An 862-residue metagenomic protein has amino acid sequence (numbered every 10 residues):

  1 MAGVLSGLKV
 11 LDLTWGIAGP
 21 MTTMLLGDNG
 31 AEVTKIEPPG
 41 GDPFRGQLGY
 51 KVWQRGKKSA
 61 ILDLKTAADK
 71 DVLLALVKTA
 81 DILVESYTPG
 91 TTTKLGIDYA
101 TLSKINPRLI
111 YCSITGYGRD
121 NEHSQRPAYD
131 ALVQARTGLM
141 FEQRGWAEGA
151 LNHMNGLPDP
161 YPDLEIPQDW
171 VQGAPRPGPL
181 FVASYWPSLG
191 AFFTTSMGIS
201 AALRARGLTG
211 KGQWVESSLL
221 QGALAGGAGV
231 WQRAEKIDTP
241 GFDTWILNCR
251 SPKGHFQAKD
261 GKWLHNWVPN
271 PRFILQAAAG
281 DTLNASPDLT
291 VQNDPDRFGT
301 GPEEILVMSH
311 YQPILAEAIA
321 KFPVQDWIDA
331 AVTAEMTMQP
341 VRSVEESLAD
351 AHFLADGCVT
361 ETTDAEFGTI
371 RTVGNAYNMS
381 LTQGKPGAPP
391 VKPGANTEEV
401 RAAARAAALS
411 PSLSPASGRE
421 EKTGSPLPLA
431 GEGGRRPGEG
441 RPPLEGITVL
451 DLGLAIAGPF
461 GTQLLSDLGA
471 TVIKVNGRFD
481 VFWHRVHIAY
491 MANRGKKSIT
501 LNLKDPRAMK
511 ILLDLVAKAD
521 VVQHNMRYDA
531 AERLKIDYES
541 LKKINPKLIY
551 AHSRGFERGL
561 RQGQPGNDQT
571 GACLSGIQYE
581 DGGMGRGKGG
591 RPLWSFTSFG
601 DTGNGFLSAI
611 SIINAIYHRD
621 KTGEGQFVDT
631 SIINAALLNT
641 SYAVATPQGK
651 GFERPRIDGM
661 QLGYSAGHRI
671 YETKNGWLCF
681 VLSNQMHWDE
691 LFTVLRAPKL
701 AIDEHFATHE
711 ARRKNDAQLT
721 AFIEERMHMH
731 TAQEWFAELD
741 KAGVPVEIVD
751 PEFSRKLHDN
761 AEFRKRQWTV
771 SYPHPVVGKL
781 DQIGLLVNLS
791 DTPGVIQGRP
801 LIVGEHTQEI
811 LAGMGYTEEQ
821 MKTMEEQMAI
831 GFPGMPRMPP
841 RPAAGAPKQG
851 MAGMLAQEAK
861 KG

Functional and structural regions predicted by a protein language model:
A2, L180, T363-A408, G440-P442 (+3 more regions): Flexible, small-/acidic-enriched active-site or ligand-binding loops
A2-G41, R441-D480: Conserved small-residue-rich beta-alpha loop and adjacent elements that most often cradle the phosphate/pyrophosphate
L11, V52-I105, A320, L450 (+2 more regions): A structured beta-alpha segment of the ubiquitous adenosine-cofactor-binding alpha/beta core
L25, N29, T93-P269, F273-A279 (+6 more regions): Active-site-adjacent "lid/gating" segments in soluble enzymes
D28-L62, D467-A470, K474-L501: Glycine-rich phosphate-binding loop and adjoining beta1-alpha1-beta2 segment of Rossmann-like nucleotide-binding folds
P252-A334, M338, E345, A666-A742 (+1 more regions): Aromatic-enriched alpha-helical interface/lid elements that frame and gate functional surfaces
I328, T333-G387, D740-Q797, P836: A glycine-rich dinucleotide-binding beta-alpha-beta segment and adjacent secondary-structure elements that constitute
G418-E420, A430-E439: Glycine-biased, low-complexity coil/linker segments
